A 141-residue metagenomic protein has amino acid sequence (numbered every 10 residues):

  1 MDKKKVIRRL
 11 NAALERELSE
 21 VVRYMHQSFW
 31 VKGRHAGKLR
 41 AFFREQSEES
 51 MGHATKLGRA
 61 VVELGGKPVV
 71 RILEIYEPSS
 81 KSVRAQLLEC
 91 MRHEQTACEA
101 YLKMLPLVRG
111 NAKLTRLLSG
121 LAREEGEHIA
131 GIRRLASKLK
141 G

Functional and structural regions predicted by a protein language model:
M1-G141: Iron-associated oxidoreductase/ferritin-like identity signal
